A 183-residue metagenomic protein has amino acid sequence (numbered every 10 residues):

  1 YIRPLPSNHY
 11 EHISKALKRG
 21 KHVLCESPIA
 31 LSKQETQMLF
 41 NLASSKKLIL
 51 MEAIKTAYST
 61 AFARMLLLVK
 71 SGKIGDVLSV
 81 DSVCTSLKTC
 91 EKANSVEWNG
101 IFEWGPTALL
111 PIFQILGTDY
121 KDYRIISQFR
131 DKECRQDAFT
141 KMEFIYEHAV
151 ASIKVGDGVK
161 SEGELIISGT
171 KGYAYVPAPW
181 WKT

Functional and structural regions predicted by a protein language model:
Y1-L42: Beta-loop-alpha module in the N-terminal Rossmann-like domain of NAD(P)-dependent dehydrogenases, especially those
I2-P4, E26, V155, V159 (+1 more regions): Short, well-ordered coil/turn residues at beta-beta hairpins and beta-strand->alpha-helix junctions within
E11, K15, M38, R64-L67 (+2 more regions): Alpha-helical elements of Rossmann-like donor-binding domains used by nucleotide-donor carbohydrate transfer enzymes
K21, L48-I49, D76, E147-A149: Short, well-ordered coil/turn segments that N-cap beta-strands
C25, L50-E52, V176: Hydrophobic residues in well-ordered beta-strands that form the structural core
A30-C90: A contiguous active-site-proximal alpha/beta segment in oxidoreductase catalytic domains
C90-E162, I166: Rossmann-like dinucleotide-binding domain that binds NAD(P)(H)
I166-T183: C-terminal glycine/acidic-rich active-site capping loop/insertion
